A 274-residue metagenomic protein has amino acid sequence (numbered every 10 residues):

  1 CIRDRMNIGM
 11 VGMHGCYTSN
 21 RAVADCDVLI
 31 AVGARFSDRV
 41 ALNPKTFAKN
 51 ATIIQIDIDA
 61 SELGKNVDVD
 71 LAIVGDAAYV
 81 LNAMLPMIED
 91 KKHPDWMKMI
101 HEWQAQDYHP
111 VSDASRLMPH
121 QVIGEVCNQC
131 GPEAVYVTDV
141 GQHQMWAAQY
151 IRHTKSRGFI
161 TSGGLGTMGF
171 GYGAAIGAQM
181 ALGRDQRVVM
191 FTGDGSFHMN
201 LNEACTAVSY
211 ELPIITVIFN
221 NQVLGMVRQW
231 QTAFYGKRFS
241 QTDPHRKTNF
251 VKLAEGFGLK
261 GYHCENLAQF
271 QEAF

Functional and structural regions predicted by a protein language model:
R3, H101-G183: Active-site diphosphate/adenylate-binding microenvironment
R5-M99: Glycine-rich, acidic loop regions that bind phosphate or pyrophosphate groups
N7, H14, N20, D25 (+4 more regions): Thiamine diphosphate
D27, G33-F36, L81-K92, Q104-Y108 (+6 more regions): Structural signal for hydrophobic packing residues in well-ordered secondary-structure cores of soluble enzyme domains
L29, Y136, V188: Receiver (REC) domain switch-region micro-motif
A31-G33, D57, D139, F191-T192 (+1 more regions): Short beta-strand segments
L71-A72, H109-A114, Y262: Flexible, glycine/proline-enriched loop segments at strand-loop-helix junctions that form or flank small-ligand binding
W96-A105, K252-A254: Short, basic/glycine-rich phosphate-binding loops at helix/coil junctions that contact nucleotide phosphates
